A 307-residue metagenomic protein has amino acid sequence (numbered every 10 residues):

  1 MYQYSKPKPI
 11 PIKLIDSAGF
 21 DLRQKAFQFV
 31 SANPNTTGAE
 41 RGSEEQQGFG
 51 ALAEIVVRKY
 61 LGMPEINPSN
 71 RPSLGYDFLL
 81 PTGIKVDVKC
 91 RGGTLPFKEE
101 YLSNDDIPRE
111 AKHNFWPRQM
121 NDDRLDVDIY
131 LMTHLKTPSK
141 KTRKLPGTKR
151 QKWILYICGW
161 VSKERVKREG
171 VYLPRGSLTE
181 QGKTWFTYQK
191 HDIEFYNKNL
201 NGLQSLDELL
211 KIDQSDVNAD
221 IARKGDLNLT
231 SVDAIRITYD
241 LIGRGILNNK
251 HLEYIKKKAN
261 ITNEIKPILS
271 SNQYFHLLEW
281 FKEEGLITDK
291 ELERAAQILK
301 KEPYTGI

Functional and structural regions predicted by a protein language model:
M1-P81, K89-I307: Nucleic-acid endonuclease domains
